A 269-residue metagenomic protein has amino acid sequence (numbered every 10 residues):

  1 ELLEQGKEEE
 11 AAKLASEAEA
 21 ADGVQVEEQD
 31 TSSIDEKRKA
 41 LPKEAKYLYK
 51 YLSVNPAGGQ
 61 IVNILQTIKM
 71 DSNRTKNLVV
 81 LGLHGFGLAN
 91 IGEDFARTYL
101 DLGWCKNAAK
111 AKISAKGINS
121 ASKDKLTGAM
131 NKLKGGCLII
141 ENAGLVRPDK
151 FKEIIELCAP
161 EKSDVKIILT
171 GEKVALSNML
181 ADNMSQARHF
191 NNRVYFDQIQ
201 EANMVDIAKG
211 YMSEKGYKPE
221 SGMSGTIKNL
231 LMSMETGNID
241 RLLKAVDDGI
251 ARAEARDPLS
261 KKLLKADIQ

Functional and structural regions predicted by a protein language model:
E17-Y49: Conserved ASCE P-loop NTPase core motifs with emphasis on AAA+ ATPases
E36-N77: Pre-Walker A (pre-P-loop) alpha-helix and adjacent loop at the N terminus of AAA/AAA+ ATPase modules, a conserved
L65, K69, N119-L145, D149-A159: Conserved alpha-helical scaffold flanking the Walker A/P-loop in AAA+ ATPase domains
N77-N107: Walker A/P-loop
T98-A129: AAA+/P-loop NTPase substrate/partner-engagement loops
V146-V174, N178-A187: Conserved catalytic/switch belt of AAA+ P-loop NTPases
A181-A202: A short helix-turn-beta junction within AAA+ P-loop NTPase domains corresponding to the substrate/partner-engaging
M204-I268: Conserved AAA+ ATPase small/helical "lid" subdomain
